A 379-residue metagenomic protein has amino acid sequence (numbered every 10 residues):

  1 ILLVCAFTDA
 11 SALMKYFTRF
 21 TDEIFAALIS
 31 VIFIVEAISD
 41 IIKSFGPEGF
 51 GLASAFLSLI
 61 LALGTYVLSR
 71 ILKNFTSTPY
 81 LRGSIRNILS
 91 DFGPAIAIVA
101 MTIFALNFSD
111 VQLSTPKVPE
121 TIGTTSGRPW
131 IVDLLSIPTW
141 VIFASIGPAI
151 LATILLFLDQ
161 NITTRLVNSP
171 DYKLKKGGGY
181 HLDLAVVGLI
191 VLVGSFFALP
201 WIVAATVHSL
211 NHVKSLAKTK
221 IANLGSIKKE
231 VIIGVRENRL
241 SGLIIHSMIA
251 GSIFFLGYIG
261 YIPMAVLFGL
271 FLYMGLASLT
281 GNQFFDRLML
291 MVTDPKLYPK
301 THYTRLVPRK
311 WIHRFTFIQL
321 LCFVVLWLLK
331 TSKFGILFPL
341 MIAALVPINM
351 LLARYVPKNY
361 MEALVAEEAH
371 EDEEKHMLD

Functional and structural regions predicted by a protein language model:
I1-D379: Transmembrane helical cores of multi-pass ion-transport proteins
